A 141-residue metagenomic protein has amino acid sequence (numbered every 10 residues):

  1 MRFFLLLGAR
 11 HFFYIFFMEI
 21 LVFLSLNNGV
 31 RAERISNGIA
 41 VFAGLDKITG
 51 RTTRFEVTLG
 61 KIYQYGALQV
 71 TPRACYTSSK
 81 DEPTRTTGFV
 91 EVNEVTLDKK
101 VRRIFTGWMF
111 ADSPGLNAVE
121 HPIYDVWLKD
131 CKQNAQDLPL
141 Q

Functional and structural regions predicted by a protein language model:
M1-R2, F23: Intrinsically disordered, low-complexity segments
R2-G8, F12-I15, N28-Q141: N- and C-terminal low-complexity/disordered segments
I20-G29: C-terminal segment of classical bacterial N-terminal signal peptides
